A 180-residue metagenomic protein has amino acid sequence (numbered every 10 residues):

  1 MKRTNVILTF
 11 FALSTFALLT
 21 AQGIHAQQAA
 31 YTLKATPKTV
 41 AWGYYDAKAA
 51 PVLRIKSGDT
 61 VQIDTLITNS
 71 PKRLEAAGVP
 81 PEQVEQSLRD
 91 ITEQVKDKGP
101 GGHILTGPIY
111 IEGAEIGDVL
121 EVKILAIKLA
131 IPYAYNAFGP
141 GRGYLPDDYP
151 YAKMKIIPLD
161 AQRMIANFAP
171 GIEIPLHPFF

Functional and structural regions predicted by a protein language model:
T9-T20: Bacterial N-terminal signal peptides
A21-Q28: Boundary at the C-terminal end of the N-terminal hydrophobic targeting segment
T36-D46, K98-T106: Short, structured beta-strand/loop micro-motifs enriched in basic residues and often containing a Trp
R54, Y110-G113: Residue-level "contact hotspot" at macromolecular interaction interfaces
I63, V119-V122: A generic structural signal for residues embedded in beta-strands
T68-P80, I127-A137: Short, Lys/Arg- and Gly-enriched loop/turn segments at beta-strand edges
H103-I104, A126-F180: Intrinsically disordered, low-complexity linker/loop segments enriched in Gly/Pro and charged/polar residues
